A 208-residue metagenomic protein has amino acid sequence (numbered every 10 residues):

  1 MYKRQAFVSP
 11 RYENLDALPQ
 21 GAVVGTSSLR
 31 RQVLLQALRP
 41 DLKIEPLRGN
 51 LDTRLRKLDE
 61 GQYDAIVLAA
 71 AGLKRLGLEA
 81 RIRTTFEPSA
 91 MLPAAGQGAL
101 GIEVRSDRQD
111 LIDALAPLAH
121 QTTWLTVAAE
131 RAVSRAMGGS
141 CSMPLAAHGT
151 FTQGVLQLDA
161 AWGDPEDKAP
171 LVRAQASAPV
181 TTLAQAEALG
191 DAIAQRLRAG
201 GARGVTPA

Functional and structural regions predicted by a protein language model:
M1-Y2: Short, small-residue-biased leader/transition segments that mark boundaries at the very start of proteins
Q5-S9, P46: Short gly/ser/thr-rich secondary-structure transition/capping motifs
V8-V24, P40: Flexible hinge/capping segments at coil-to-helix
A37, D41-A208: Small-molecule-sensing regulatory modules
